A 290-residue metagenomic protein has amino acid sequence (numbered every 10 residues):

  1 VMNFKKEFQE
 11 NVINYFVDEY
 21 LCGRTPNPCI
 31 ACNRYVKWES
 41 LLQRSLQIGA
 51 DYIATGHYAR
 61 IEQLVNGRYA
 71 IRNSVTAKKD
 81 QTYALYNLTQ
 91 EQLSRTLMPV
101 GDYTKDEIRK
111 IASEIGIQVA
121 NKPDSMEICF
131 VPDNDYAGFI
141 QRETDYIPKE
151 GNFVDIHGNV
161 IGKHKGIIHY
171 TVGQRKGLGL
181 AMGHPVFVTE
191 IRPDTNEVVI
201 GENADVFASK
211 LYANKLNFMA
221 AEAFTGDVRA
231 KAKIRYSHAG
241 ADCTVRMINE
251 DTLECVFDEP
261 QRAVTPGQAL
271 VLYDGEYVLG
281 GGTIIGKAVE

Functional and structural regions predicted by a protein language model:
V1-N121, C129-F130, N134-K149, F187 (+1 more regions): Core alpha/beta nucleotide-donor-binding catalytic domains of modification enzymes
E7, I61, H169, V278 (+1 more regions): Surface-exposed, flexible loop/turn segments at secondary-structure boundaries
A59, G151, G162-H164, C243 (+1 more regions): Glycine-centered structural positions embedded in regular secondary structure
V65-N66, A77, K165, A181-M182 (+2 more regions): Short glycine/proline-enriched turns and hinge-like loops at secondary-structure junctions
V75, V154-H157, I234-Y236, D274: Short acidic, glycine-rich loop/turn motifs
G101, D106-M219: Anionic-ligand-binding alpha/beta catalytic cores of soluble enzymes and soluble regulatory domains that recognize
H184, R192-E290: Basic, glycine-rich polyanion-binding accessory segments appended to enzymes
